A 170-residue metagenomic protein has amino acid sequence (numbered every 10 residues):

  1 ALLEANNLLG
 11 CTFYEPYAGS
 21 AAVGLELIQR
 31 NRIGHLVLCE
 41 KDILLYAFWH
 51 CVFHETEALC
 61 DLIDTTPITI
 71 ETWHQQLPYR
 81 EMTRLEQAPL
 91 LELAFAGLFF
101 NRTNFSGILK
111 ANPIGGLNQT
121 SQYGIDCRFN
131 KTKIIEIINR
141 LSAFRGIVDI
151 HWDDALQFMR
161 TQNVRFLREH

Functional and structural regions predicted by a protein language model:
A1, L8, V52-H170: SAM-dependent nucleic-acid methyltransferase catalytic core
L2-T72: Conserved S-adenosyl-L-methionine
